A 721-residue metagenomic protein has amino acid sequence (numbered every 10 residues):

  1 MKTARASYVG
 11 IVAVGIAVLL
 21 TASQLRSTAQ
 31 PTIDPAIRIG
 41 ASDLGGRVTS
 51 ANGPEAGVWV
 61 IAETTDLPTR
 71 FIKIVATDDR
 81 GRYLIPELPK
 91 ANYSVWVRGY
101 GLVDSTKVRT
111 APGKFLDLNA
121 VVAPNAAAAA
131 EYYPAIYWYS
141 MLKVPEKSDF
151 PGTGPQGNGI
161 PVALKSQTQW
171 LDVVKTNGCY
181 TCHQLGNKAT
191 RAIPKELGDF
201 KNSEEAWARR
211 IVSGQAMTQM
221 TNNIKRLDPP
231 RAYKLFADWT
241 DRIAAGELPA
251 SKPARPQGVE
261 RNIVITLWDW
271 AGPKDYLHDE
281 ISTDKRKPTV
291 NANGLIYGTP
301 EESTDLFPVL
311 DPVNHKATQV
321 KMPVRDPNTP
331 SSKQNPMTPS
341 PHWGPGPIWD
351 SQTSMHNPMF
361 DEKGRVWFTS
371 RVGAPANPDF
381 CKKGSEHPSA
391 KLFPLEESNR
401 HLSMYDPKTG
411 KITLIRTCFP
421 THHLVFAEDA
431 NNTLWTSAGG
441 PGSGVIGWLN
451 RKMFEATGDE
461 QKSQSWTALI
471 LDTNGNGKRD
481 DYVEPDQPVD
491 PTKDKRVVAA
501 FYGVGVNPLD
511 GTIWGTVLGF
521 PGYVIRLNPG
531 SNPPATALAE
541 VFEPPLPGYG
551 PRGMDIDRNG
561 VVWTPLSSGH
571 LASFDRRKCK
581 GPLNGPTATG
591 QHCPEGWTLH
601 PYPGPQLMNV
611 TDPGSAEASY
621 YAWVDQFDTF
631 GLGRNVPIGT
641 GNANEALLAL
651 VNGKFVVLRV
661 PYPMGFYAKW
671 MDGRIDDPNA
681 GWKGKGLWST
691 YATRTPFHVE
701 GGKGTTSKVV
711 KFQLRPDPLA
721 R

Functional and structural regions predicted by a protein language model:
A22-D43, R47-G53: Beta-strand-rich domain onsets/edges
R38, T65-E87: Short, acidic Ser/Thr/Gly-rich low-complexity loop/linker segments typical of extracellular and cell-surface proteins
S42-L44, S50-D66, K90, Y139-P155: Short, ordered, surface-exposed loop/turn motifs in non-cytosolic proteins
T64-R70, N92-G113: A short, solvent-exposed loop/turn motif at the edges and junctions of modular extracellular/periplasmic domains
T176-N187, F236: The canonical Cys-X-X-Cys-His
A189-E196, N291, G298-E301, F368-S398 (+4 more regions): Short, conserved, GDST-rich strand-edge loop motifs in beta-rich repeat architectures
A271-A292, P345-K363, H423-N431, P491-D510 (+4 more regions): Structural signature of eukaryotic scaffold interfaces centered on beta-propeller domains
L277-E280, K321-V324, G346-S351, L414-F419 (+6 more regions): Surface loop/turn motifs at the tips and blade-to-blade linkers of beta-strand repeat domains
